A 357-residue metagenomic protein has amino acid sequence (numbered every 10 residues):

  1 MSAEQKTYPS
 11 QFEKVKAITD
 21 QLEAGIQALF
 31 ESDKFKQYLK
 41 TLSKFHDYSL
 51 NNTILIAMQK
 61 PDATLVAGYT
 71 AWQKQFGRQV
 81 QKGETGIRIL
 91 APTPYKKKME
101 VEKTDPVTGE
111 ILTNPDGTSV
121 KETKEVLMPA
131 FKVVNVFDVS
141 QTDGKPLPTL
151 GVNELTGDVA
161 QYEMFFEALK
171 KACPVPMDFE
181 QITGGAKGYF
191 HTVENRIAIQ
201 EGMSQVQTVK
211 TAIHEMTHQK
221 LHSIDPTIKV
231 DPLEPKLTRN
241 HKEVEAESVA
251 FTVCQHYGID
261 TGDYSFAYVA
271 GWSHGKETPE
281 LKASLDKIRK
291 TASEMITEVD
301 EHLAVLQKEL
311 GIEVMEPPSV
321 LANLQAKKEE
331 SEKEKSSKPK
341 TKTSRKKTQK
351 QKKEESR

Functional and structural regions predicted by a protein language model:
M1-K327, E332-E334, K353-E355: N-terminal accessory/interface modules of nucleic-acid-binding and processing proteins
E334-R357: Long, low-complexity, intrinsically disordered segments
